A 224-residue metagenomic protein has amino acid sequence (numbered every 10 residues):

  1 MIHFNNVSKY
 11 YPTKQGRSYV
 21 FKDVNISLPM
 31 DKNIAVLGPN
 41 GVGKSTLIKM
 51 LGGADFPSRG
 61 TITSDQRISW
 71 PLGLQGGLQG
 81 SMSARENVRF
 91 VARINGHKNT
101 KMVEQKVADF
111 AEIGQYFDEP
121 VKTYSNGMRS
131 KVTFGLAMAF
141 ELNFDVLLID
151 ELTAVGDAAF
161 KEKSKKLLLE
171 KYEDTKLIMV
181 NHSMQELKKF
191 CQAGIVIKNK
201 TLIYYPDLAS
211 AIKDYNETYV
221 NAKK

Functional and structural regions predicted by a protein language model:
M1-F4, K9-D31, A35, S58: A short, flexible loop at the N-terminus of ABC-type nucleotide-binding domains that lies
N33-A35, V42-R93: ABC ATPase nucleotide-binding domain signature region
R67, L72-E162: ABC-family P-loop ATPase nucleotide-binding domains
K161-E173: Helical segment within the ABC ATPase nucleotide-binding domain
D174-V180: Conserved H-loop
S183-K189: Conserved H-loop
K189-V196: Conserved catalytic segment of ABC-fold P-loop ATPases
T201-K224: Conserved beta-strand-loop-alpha-helix hinge in the C-terminal portion of ABC ATPase nucleotide-binding domains
